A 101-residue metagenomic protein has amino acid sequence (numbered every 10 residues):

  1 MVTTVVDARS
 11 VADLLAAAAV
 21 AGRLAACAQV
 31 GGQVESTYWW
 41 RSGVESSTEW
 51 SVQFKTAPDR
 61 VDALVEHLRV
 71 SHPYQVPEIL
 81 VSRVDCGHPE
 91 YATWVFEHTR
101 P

Functional and structural regions predicted by a protein language model:
M1-P101: Positively charged, small/polar-rich N-terminal and surface patches that mediate targeting and assembly and bind
